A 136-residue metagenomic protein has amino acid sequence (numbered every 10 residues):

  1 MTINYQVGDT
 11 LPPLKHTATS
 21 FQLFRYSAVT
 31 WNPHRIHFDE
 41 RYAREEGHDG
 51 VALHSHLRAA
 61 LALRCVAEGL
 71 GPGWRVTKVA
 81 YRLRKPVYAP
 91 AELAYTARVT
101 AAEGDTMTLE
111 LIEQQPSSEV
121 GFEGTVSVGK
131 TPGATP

Functional and structural regions predicted by a protein language model:
M1-P12, L83, V87-P136: HotDog/MaoC-like acyl-thioester-processing domains
M1-R75: Hot-dog-fold acyl-thioester-processing enzymes
G50, L57-T100, E110: Catalytic-pocket segment enriched in acidic/His residues
